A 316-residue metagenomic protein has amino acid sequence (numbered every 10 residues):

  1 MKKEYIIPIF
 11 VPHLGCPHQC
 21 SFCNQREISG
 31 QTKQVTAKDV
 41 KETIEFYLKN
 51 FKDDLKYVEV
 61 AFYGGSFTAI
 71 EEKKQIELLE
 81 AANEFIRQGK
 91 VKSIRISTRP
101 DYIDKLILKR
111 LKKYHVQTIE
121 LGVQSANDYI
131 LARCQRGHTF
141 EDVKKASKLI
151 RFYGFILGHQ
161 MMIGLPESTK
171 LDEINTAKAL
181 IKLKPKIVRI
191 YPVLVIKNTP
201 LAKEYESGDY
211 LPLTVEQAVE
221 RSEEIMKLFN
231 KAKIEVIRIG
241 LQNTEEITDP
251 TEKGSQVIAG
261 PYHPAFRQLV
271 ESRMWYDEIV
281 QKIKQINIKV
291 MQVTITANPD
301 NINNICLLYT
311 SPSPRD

Functional and structural regions predicted by a protein language model:
M1-S29, K41, E45-G64, T68 (+3 more regions): N-terminal pre-triad scaffold of radical SAM enzymes
C16-C20, I196-K203, I247-D249: Short acidic/His/Gly/Ser-rich catalytic and metal-binding motifs that mark active-site loops of diverse hydrolases
I28-E42, Y63-V219: Conserved non-cysteine loop/helix-boundary elements of the Radical SAM core domain that shape
K52-Y57, Q88-V91, I288-V290: Short helix-terminating capping/connector loops at secondary-structure junctions
V215-S222, M226, Y276: A general structural signal for well-ordered alpha-helical packing
M226-N243: C-terminal accessory region of radical SAM enzymes
E246-I305: Hydrophobic, secondary-structure "cap" segments at the distal end of domains
Y309-P314: Conserved small/polar residues in nucleotide/adenosyl-binding loops
